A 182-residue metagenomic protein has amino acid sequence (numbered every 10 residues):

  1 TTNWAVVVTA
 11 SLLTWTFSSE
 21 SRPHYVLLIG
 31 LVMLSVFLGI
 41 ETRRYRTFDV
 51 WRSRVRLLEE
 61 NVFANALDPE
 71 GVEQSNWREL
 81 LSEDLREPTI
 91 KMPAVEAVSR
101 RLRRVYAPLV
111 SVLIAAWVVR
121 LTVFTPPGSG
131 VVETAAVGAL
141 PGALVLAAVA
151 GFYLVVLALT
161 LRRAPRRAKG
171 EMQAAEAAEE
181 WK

Functional and structural regions predicted by a protein language model:
T1-R46, V98-R163: Alpha-helical transmembrane segments and their immediate juxtamembrane boundary regions in integral membrane proteins
V6, L13-F17, V26-L28, D49-W51 (+7 more regions): Generic local-structure boundary detector
L34-S82, A158-Q173: Inner-leaflet juxtamembrane helices
A66, E70-A107, A115: Conserved non-transmembrane functional hotspots
E171-K182: Short, highly charged, low-complexity non-transmembrane loops/tails of multi-pass membrane proteins
